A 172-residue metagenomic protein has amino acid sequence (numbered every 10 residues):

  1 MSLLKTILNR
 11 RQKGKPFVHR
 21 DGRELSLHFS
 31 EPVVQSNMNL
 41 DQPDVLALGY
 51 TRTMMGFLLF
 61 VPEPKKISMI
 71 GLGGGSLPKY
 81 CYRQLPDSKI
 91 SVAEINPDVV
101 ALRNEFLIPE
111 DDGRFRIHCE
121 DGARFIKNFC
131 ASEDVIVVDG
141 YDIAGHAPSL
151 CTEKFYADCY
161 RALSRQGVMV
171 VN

Functional and structural regions predicted by a protein language model:
M1-P64, R83: Rossmann-like AdoMet
N9, V45-L46, T51-V168: The AdoMet/dcAdoMet-binding core of the Class I SAM-like
